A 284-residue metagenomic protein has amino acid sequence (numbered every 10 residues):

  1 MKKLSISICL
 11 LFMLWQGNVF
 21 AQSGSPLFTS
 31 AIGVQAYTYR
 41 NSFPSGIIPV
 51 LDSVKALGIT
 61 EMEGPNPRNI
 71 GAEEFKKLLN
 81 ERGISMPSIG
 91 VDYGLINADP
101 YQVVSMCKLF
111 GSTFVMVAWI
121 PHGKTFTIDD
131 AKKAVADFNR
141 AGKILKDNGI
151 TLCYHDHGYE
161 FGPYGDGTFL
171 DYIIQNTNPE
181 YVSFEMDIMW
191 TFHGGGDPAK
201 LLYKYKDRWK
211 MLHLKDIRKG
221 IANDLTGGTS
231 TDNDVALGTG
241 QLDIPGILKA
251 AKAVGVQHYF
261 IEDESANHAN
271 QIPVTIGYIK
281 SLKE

Functional and structural regions predicted by a protein language model:
M1-L4: Positively charged n-region of N-terminal signal peptides that target proteins for export
I6, F20-F114, S281-E284: N-terminal pre-domain/capping segments
S7-Q16: Bacterial N-terminal signal peptides
S30-Q35, M62-G64, M86-V91, V115-V117 (+4 more regions): Hydrophobic faces of well-ordered beta-strands that scaffold small-molecule active sites in alpha/beta enzyme cores
V34, V54, M62, L79 (+8 more regions): Conserved, mostly hydrophobic/aromatic
Y37-Y39, P65-P67, V91-G94, I120-H122 (+4 more regions): Active-site beta-loop-alpha junctions enriched in small/polar residues
E61, R68, Y93-S183, A269: Active-site acidic/histidine proton-transfer and metal-coordination neighborhood in alpha/beta enzyme cores
D147-Q241: Acidic/histidine-rich catalytic cores of soluble enzymes
